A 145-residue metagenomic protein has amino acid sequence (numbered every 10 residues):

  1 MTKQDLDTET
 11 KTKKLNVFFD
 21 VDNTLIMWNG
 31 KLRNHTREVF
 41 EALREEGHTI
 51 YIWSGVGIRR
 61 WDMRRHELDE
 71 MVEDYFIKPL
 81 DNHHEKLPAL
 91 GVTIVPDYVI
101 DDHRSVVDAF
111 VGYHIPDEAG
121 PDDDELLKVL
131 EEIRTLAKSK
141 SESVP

Functional and structural regions predicted by a protein language model:
M1-D7, K140-P145: Glycine- and charge-rich intrinsically disordered segments
T2-H84: Alpha-helical substrate-recognition element adjacent to the catalytic core
W61-P145: C-terminal cap/substrate-recognition subdomain and adjoining C-terminal extension of metal-dependent phosphatase-like
